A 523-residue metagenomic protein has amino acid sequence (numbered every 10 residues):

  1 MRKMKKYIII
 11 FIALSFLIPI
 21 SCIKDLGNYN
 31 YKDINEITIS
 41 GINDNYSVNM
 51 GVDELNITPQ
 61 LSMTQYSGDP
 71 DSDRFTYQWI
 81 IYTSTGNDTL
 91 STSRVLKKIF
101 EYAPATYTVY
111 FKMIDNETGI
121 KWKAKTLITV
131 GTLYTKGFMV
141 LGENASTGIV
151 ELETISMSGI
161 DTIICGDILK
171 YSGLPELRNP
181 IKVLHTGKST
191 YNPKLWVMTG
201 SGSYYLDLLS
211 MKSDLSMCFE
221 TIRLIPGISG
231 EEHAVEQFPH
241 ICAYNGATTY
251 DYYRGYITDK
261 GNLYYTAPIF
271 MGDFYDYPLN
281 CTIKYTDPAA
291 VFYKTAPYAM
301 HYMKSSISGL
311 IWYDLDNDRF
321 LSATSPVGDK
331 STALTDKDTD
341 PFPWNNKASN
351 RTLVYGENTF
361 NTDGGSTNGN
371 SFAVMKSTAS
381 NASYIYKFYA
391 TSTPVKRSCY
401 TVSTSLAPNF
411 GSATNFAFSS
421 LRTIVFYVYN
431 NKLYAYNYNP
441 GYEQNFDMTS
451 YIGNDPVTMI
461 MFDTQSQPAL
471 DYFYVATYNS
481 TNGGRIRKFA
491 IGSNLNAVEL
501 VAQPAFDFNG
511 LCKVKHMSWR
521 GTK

Functional and structural regions predicted by a protein language model:
K5-F11: Sec-dependent signal peptide recognition, specifically the positively charged N-region followed immediately by
I18-S21: C-terminal motif of bacterial Sec signal peptides marking the signal peptidase cleavage site
I23-I168, Q465-L470, Y478-K523: Acidic/polar, low-complexity intrinsically disordered N-terminal segments immediately downstream of a Sec signal
L133-Y134, G187-Y191, T248-D251, D259 (+3 more regions): Residue-level detector of Asp-centered blade-edge/turn motifs that repeat once per structural unit in beta-propeller
Y134-M139, N192-L195, R254, G369-A373 (+2 more regions): Entry beta-strands of beta-propeller and related beta-repeat scaffolds
E143-G148, S201-Y205, N262, A379-S380 (+2 more regions): Short glycine/acidic-enriched loop and turn motifs that connect beta-strands
T162, I168-P175, T190-F416, Y436 (+4 more regions): Preference for solvent-exposed, low-hydrophobicity sequence contexts
P408-S480: Loop/turn-rich, solvent-exposed surfaces of beta-rich toroidal or solenoidal domains
